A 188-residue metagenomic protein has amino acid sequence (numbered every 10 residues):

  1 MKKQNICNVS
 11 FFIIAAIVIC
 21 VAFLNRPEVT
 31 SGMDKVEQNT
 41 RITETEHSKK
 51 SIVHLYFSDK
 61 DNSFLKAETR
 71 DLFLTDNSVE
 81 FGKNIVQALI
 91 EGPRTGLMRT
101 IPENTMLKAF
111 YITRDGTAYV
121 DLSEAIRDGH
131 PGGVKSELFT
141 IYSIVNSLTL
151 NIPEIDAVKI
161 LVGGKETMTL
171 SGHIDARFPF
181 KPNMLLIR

Functional and structural regions predicted by a protein language model:
M1-R188: Bimodal "functional hotspot" detector
